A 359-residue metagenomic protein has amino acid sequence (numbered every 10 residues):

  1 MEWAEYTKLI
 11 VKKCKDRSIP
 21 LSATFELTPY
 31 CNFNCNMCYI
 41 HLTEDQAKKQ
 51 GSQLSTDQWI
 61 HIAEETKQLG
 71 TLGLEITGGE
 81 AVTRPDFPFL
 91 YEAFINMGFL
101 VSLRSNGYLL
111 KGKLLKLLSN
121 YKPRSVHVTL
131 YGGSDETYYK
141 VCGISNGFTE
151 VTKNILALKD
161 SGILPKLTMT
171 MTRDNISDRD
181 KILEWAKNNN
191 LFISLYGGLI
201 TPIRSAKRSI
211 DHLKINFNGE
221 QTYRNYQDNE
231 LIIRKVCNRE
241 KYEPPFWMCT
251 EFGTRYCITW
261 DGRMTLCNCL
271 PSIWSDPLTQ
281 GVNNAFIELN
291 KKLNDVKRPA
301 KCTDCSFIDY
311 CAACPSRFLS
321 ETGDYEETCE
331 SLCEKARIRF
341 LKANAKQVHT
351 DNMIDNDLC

Functional and structural regions predicted by a protein language model:
M1-C14, I19, R263, N268-C359: Flexible mid-to-C-terminal extensions adjoining Fe-S/redox cofactors in radical SAM and related proteins
M1-S125: Conserved alpha-helical substructure of the radical SAM core
E26-N34, G253, C302-D309: Cysteine-centered iron-sulfur cluster-binding motifs in ferredoxin-type domains/subunits of redox enzymes
N34, G70-T71, K122, I163-L164 (+3 more regions): Short loop/turn motifs at secondary-structure junctions
E44-Q53, K140-N146, S320-E321: Short glycine-enriched, charge-decorated loop/helix-capping segments at active-site entrances that position
L54, P85, N146, D174-S177 (+1 more regions): Residue-level signal for the nucleotide or nucleotide-sugar donor/cofactor binding architecture
E80, T170-T172, T322: Conserved short loop/turn motifs at secondary-structure junctions
L100, S119-N120, R124-S125, T129-T265 (+1 more regions): Radical SAM enzyme [4Fe-4S]-AdoMet core and its adjacent flexible, acidic and glycine-rich loops/tails across
